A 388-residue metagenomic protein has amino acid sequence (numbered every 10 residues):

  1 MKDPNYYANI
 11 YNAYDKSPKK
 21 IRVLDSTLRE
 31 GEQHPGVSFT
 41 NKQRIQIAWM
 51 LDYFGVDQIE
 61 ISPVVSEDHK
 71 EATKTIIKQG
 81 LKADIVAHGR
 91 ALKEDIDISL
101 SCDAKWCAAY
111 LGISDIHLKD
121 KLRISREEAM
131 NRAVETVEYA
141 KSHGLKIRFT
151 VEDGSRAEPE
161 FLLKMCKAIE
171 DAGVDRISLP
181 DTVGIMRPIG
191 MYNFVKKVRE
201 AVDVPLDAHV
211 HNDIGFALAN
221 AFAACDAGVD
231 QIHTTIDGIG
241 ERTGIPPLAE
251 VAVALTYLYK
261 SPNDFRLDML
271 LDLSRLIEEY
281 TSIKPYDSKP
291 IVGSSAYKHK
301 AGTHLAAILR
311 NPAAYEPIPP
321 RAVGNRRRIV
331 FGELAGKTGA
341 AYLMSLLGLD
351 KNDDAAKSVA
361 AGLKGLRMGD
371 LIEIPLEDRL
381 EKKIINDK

Functional and structural regions predicted by a protein language model:
M1-A91, F331, A335, L346: N-terminal capping/small domains of soluble enzymes
M1-T27, K260-K388: A mid-to-C-terminal "edge-of-domain" accessory segment
P18, H34-Q58, E71-Q79, K93-V204 (+1 more regions): Alpha/beta enzyme core
L24-S26, S62, V86-R90, A108-Y110 (+4 more regions): A cross-family glycoside hydrolase active-site/sugar-binding cleft signature
V37-R44, H69, L92, L122-A133 (+11 more regions): Generic structural signal for well-ordered, non-membrane alpha-helical segments in soluble metabolic enzymes
V65, I113, G154-S155, V183 (+3 more regions): Conserved beta-strand edge residues that scaffold enzyme active sites
A87, D153-F161, D213-F216, D268: Active-site glycine- and acidic-residue-rich loops that bind and position anionic ligands or nucleotide-like cofactors
M186, N193-R310, A314: Catalytic alpha/beta core domains of metabolic enzymes, predominantly
